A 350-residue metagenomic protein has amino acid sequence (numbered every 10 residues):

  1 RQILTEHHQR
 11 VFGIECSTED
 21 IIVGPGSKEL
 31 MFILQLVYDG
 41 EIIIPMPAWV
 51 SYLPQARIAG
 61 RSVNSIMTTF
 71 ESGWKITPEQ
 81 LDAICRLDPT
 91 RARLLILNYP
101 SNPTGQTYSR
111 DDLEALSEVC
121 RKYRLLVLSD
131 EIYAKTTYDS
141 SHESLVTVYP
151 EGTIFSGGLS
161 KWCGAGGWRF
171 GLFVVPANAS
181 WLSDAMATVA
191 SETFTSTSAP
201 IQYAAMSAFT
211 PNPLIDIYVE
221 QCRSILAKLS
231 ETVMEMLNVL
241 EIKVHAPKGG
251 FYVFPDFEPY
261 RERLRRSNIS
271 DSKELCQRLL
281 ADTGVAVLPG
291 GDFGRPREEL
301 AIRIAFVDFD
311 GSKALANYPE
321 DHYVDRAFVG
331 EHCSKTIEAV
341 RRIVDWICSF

Functional and structural regions predicted by a protein language model:
R1-E6, P100, T197, L300: A structural motif shared across PLP-dependent enzymes of the aminotransferase-like
Q2-E41: Phosphate-binding glycine-rich loop
V37-A56: Conserved PLP-anchoring active-site segment centered on the Schiff-base-forming lysine
A59, K122-Y123, L240, T283: Helix C-cap/helix->beta junction micro-motif
T68-S140: Active-site phosphate-binding strand-loop segment of PLP-dependent enzymes
R86, R265-I269, R278-V287, F293-F350: PLP-dependent enzyme catalytic core of the Aspartate aminotransferase-like
E151-A227, M234-L237, R326, V340-R341: Conserved core segment of the aminotransferase class I/II
E220-M234, V244-R263: Conserved glycine-rich beta-strand-loop-beta hairpin in the small C-terminal domain of fold type I
